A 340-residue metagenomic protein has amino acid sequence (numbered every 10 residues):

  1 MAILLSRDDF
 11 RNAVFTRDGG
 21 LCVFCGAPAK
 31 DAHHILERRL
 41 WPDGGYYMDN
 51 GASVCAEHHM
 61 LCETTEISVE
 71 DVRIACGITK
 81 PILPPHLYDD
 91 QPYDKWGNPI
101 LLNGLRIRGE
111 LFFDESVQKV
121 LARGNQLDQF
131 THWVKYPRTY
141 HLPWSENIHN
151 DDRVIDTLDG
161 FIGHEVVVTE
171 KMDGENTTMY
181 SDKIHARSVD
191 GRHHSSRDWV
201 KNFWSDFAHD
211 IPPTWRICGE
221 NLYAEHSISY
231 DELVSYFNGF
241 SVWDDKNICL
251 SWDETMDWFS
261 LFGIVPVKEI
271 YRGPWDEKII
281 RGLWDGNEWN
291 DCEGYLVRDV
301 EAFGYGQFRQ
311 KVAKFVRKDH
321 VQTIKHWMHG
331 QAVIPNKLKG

Functional and structural regions predicted by a protein language model:
M1-L21, W41-D49: Short, charged surface segments at domain edges that flank catalytic/cofactor-binding sites
S6, N12-F15, L21, G26 (+2 more regions): Short, motif-level signal for alpha-helix interfacial/capping segments enriched in acidic residues and aromatics/proline
G19, C25-K30, S181-K183, P213-T214: Short glycine/proline-enriched coil/turn segments at helix->beta-strand junctions
L21-S53, L61-R73: Histidine-centered nuclease catalytic patch
H58: Cys/His-coordinated zinc-finger cores
G77-F130: Short flanking/linker segments adjacent to small metal-binding domains or redox-active Cys/His motifs
D128-G340: Core nucleotide-handling region used for phosphoryl-transfer chemistry
